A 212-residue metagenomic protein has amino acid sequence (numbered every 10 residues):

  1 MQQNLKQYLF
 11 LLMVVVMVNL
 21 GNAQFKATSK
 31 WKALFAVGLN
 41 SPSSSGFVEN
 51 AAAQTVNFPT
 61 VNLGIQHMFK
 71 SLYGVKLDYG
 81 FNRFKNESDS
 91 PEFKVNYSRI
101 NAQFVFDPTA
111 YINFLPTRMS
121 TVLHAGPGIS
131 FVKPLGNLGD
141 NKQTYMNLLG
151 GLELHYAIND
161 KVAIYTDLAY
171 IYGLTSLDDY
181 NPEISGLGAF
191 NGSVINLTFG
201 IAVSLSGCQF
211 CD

Functional and structural regions predicted by a protein language model:
M1-K30, S206-D212: Cleavable N-terminal export/targeting peptides
A23-H67, N196, A202-S206: Short glycine/proline- and aromatic-enriched beta-strand/turn motifs that initiate or cap beta-hairpins
Q24-K30, L72, T109-S120, I158-K161 (+1 more regions): Short loop/turn motifs that connect adjacent beta-strands in outer-membrane beta-barrel proteins
S29-W31, T55-V61, K94-I100, T117-M119 (+2 more regions): Residues that define the transmembrane beta-barrel architecture of outer-membrane proteins
S45-A51, E87-E92, K133-N141, L177-I184: Outer-membrane beta-barrel translocator domains and adjoining extracellular loop/strand segments of Gram-negative
H67-N137, I195-L205: Gram-negative (and chloroplast) outer-membrane scaffold detector with strong preference for beta-barrel transmembrane
K76, F84, S88, A157-D212: Predominantly the C-terminal beta-signal and adjacent terminal strand-loop region of outer-membrane beta-barrel
P127-Y172: A charged, solvent-exposed segment within the mature domains of Sec-exported extracytoplasmic proteins
